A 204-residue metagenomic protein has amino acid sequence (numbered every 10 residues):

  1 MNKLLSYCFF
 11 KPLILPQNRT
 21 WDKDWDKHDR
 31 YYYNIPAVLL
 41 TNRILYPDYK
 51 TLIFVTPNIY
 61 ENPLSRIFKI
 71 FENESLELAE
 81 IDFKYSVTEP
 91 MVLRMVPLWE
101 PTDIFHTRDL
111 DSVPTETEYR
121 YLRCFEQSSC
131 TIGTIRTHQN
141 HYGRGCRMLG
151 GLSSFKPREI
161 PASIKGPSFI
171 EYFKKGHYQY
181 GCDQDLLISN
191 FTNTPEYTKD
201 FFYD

Functional and structural regions predicted by a protein language model:
M1-K84: N-terminal anchoring/stem segment of glycosyltransferases
R30-N34, P90, Q179-L186: Soluble or luminal CAZymes and related metallo-dependent hydrolases
T41, R66-I67, P97, E118-L122: A short acidic, amphipathic alpha-helical/loop segment
F83, L110-S112: Short acidic donor-binding/metal-coordinating loop in glycosyltransferase active sites
Y85-L93: A short, glycine-/small-residue-rich helix N-cap motif at loop->alpha-helix starts within glycosyltransferase
F105-T107: Short aromatic/hydrophobic "clamp" motif used to bind/position activated sugar donors
V113-M148: Conserved donor-nucleotide/metal-binding helix-loop-beta segment in metal-dependent transferases, i.e., the alpha-helix
N140, L152-D204: Catalytic core and acceptor-binding pocket of nucleotide-sugar-dependent glycosyltransferases
